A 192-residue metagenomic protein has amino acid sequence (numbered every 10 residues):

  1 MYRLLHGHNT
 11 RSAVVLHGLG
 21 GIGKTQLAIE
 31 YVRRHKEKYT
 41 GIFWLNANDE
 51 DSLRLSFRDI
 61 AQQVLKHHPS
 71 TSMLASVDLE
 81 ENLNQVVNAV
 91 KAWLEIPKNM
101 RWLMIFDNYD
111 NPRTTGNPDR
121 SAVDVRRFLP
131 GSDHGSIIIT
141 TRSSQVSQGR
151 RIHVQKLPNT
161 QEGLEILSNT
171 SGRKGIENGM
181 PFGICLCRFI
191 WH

Functional and structural regions predicted by a protein language model:
Y2-R11, G18-G21, L27-G41, D49-E50 (+1 more regions): A conserved switch/coupling segment of P-loop NTPase cores
L16, R58-A61, I105: Short low-complexity stretches enriched in small and charged residues
E50-M73: Conserved NTP-binding/hydrolysis module of P-loop NTPases
R58, Q62, E165-N169, I184: Generic alpha-helical structural context detector
V64-H68, S171-G175, I190: A broad structural signal for alpha-helix termini and local helix breaks/kinks
P69-V77, E177-P181: A short, aromatic/hydrophobic, helix- or strand-capping loop or linear motif that either lines the entrance/gate
P181-H192: Amphipathic alpha-helical "lid/sensor" segments that cap RecA-like P-loop NTPase cores
